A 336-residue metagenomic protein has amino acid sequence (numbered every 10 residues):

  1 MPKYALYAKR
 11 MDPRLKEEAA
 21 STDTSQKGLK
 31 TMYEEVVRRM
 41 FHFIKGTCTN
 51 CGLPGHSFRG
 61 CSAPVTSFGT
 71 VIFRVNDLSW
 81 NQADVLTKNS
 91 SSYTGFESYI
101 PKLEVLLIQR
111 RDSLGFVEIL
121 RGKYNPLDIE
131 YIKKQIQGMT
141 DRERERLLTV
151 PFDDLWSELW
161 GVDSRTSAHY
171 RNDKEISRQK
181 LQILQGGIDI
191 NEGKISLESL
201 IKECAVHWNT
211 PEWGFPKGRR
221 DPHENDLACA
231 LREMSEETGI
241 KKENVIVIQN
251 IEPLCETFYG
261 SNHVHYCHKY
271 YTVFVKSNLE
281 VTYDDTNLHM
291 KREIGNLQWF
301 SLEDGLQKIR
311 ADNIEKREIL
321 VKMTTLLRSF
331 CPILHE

Functional and structural regions predicted by a protein language model:
M1-P54, F58-R74, S79-S91: Intrinsically disordered, low-complexity linkers and tails
H42-K45, Y99-K102, H207-N209: A short, polar/charged loop/turn motif at coil->beta-strand junctions and beta-hairpin connectors
F58, T94-G95, K202: Generic recognition of flexible, low-complexity loop/linker segments
S62-T66, Y99, H263-H265: A short catalytic or substrate-binding loop motif that flags glycine-/basic-rich loops and adjacent residues that bind
F68-G69, L103, W213, K269: Residue-level detector of short, conserved catalytic/binding motifs and their immediate flanks
T70, V75-V150: Long, charge-rich boundary regions
L114-K123, K133-G138, R144-R146, V150-E336: Unchanged
